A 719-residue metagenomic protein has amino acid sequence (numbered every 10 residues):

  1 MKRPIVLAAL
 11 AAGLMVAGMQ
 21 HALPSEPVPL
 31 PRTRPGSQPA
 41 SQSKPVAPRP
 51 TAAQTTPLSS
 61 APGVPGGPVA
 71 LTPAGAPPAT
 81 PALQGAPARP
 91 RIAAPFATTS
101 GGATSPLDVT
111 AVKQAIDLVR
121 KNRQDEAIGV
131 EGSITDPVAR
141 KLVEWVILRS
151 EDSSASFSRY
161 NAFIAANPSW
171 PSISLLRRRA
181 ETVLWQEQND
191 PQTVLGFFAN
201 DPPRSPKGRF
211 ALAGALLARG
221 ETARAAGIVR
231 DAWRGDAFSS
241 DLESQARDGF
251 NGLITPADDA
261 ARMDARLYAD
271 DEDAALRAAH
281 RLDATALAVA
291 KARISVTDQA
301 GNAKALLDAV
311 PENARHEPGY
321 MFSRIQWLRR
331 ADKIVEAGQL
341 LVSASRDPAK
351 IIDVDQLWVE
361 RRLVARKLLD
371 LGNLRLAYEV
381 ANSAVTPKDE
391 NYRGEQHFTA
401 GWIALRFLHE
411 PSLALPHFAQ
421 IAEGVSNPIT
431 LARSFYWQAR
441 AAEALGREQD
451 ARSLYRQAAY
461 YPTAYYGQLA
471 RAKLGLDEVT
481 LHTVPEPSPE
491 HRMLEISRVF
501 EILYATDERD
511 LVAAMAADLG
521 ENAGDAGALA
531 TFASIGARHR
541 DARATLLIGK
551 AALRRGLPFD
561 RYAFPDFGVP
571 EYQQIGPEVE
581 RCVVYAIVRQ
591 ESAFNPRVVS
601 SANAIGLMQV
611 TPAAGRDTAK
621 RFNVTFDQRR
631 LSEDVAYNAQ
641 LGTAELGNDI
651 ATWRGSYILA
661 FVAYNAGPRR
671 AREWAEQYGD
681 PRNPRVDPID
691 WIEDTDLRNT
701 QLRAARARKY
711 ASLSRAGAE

Functional and structural regions predicted by a protein language model:
G13, Q20-T110, D236, L282 (+7 more regions): Proline-rich, low-complexity linker regions of envelope-associated factors in Gram-negative bacteria
A97-S105, I128-V138, R149-D152, N161-S172 (+15 more regions): Solenoid-like repeat scaffolds
Q114, E144-I147, A180, L212 (+8 more regions): Structural register within alpha-helical repeat arrays
L118, E151, L184, L216 (+8 more regions): Residue at a conserved register position within TPR or TPR-like alpha-solenoid repeats
K121, S150, S154, E187-Q188 (+8 more regions): Structural motif corresponding to the intra-repeat A-B loop/turn of tetratricopeptide repeats
Q124-A127, R140, S156, Y160 (+14 more regions): Solenoid-repeat scaffolds in large eukaryotic assemblies
W145-V146, N161-A166, K333-E336, P348-L357 (+11 more regions): Catalytic glycan-binding domains that act on GlcNAc-containing polysaccharides
